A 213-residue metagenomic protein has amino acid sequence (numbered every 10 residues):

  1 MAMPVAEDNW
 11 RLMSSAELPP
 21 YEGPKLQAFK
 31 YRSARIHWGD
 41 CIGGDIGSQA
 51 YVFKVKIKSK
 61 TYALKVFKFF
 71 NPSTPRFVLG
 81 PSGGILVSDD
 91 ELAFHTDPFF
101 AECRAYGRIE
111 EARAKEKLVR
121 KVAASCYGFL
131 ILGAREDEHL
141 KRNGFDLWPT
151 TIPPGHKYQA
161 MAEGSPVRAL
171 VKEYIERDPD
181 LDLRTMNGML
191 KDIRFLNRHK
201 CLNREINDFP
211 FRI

Functional and structural regions predicted by a protein language model:
M1-C41, N143-T151, G155-A160: Eukaryotic N-terminal targeting leaders
P24-Q27, R32-V122: ATP-binding glycine-rich loop module of kinase domains
Y51, K191-D192: Short, hydrophobic/aromatic alpha-helical segments in well-folded domains
K54, Y174, R212-I213: Conserved hydrophobic "DFG−1" position in protein kinase catalytic cores
A63, S125, E205-I206: A structural signal for short, well-ordered beta-strand segments and their strand-loop junctions that often border
N71-T96, E110, A114-M186: Conserved structural core of kinase catalytic domains
I193-L202: Protein kinase catalytic-loop region centered on the HRD/HxD motif
L202-I213: Catalytic activation segment of kinase domains across protein kinase-like and atypical kinase folds
